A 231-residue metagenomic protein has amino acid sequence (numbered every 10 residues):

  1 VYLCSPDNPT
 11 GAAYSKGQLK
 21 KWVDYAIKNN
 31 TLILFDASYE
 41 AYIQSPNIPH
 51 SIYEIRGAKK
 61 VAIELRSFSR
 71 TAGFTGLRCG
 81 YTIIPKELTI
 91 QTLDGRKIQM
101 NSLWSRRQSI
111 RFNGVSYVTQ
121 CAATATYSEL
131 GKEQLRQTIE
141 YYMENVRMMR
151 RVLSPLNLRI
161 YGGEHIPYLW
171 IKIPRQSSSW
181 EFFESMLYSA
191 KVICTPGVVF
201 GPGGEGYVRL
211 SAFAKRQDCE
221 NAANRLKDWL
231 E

Functional and structural regions predicted by a protein language model:
V1-E231: PLP-dependent class I/II
